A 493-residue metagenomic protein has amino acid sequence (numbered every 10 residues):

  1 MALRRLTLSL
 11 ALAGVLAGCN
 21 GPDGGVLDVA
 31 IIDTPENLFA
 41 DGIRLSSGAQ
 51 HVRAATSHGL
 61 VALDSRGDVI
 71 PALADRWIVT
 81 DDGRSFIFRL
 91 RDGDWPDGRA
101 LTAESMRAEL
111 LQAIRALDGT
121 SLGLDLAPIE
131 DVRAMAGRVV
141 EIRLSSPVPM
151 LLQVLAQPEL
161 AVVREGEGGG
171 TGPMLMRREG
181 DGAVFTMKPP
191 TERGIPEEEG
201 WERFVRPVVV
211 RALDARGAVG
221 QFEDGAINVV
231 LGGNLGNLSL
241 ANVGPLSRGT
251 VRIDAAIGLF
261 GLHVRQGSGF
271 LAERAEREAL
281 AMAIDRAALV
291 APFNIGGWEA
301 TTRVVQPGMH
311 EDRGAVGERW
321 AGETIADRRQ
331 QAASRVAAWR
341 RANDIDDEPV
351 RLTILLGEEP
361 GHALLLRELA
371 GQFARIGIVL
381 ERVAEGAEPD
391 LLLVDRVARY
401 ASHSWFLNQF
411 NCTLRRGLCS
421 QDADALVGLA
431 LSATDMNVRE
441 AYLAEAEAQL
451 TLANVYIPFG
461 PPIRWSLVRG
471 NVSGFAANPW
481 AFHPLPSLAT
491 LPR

Functional and structural regions predicted by a protein language model:
I31-D81, L111: N-terminal lobe/hinge region of extracytoplasmic solute-binding protein
R76-G119, Q221, F270-A272: Aromatic- and charge-enriched surface segment that lines or borders ligand/interaction sites
S146-V208, D214-G217: Gly/Pro-rich hinge or "lid" segments in bacterial periplasmic/extracellular proteins
G180-T186, P196, V209-G267, A291 (+1 more regions): Extracellular/periplasmic solute-recognition and catalytic clefts
G267, L271-D312, T324, L450-V455: Periplasmic-binding protein-like
E299-R341, E359-A363: Structural transition elements
E381-A384, F406-G470: Extracytoplasmic/peripheral linker and loop segments enriched in polar/acidic and small residues with frequent Thr/Pro
V468-R493: Long beta-strand-rich cores associated with HINT superfamily self-processing modules
